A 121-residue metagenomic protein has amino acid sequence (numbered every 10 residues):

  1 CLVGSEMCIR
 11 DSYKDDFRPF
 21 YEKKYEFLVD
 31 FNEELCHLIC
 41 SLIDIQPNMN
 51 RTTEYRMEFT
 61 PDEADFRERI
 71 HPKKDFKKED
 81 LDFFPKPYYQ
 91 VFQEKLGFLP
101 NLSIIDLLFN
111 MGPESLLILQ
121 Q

Functional and structural regions predicted by a protein language model:
C1-G4, C8-I9: Single conserved hydrophobic/aromatic residue that forms the stacking wall/gate of nucleotide- or nucleobase-binding
D11-D16: Short coil/turn segments at secondary-structure boundaries
F17-Q121: Active-site cores that bind ATP or allylic diphosphates and position pyrophosphate for catalysis
